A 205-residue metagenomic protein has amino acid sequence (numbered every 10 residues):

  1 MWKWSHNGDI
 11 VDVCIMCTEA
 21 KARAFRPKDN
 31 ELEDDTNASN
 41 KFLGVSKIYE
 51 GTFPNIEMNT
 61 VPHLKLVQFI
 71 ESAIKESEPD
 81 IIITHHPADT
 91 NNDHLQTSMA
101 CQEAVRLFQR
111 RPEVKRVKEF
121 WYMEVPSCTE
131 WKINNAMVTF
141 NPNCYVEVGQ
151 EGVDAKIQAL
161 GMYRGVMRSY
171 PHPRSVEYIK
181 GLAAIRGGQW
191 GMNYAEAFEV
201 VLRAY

Functional and structural regions predicted by a protein language model:
M1-H6, D34-A38, A73: Short amphipathic alpha-helices and their capping/turn segments at secondary-structure boundaries
M1-P27: ATP-dependent adenylation/pyrophosphate-handling site
N7, P27, K41, K47 (+1 more regions): Metal-dependent de-N-acetylase/amidase catalytic core
C14, Y49-G51, W121: General small-molecule cofactor/ligand-binding pocket signal
M16, F53, V125: Hydrophobic pocket-lining residues within nucleotide cofactor-binding pockets
E19-I48: Glycine-rich phosphate-binding loop and adjoining beta1-alpha1-beta2 segment of Rossmann-like nucleotide-binding folds
A20-A22, E57, T129: Flexible, glycine-rich phosphate/dinucleotide-binding loops and adjacent beta-alpha linkers at cofactor/substrate
G51-M58: Short beta->alpha junction loops
